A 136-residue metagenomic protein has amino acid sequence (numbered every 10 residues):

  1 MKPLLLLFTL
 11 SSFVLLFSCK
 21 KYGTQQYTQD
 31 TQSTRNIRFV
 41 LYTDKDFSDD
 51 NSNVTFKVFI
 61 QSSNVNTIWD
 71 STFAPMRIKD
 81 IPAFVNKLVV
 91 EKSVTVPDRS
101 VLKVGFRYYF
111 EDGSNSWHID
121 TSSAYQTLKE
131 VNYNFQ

Functional and structural regions predicted by a protein language model:
M1-L5: Positively charged n-region of N-terminal signal peptides that target proteins for export
L6-L10: Sec-dependent N-terminal signal peptides
F13-V40: Bacterial Sec-dependent N-terminal signal peptides
D44-D50, D98, G113: Extended, low-complexity, turn-rich repeat/linker tracts enriched in Gly/Pro/Ser/Thr and Asp/Glu that occur
D46-S71: Short, ordered, surface-exposed loop/turn motifs in non-cytosolic proteins
S63-D98: Tryptophan-paired
T95-G113: A short, solvent-exposed beta-strand micro-motif common in secreted/extracellular proteins
I119-Q136: Extracellular beta-sheet/turn segments enriched in Thr/Pro/Gly and aliphatic residues
